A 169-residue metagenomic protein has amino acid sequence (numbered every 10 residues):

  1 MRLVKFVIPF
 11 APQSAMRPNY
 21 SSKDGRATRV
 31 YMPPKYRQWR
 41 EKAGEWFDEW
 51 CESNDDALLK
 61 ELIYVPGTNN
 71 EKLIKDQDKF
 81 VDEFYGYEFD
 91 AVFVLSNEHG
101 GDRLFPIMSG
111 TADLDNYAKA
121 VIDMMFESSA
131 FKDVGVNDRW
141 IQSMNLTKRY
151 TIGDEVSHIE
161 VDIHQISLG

Functional and structural regions predicted by a protein language model:
M1-G169: Acidic, proline/glycine-enriched N-terminal capping motif
